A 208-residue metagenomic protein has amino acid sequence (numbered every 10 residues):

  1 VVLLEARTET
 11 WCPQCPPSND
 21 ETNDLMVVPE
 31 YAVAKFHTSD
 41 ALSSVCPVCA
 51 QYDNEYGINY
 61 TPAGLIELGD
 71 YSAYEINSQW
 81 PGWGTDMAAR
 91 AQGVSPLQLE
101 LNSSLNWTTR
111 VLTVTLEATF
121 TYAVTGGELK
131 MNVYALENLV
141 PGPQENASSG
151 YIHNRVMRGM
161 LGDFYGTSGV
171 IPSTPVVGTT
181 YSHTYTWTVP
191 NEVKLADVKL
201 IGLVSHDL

Functional and structural regions predicted by a protein language model:
V1-F36: Local sequence-structure signature of Cys/Sec-based thiol-disulfide redox active-site neighborhoods
A32-L208: Short, conserved sequence motifs used for protein processing/export or organelle targeting and for catalysis
